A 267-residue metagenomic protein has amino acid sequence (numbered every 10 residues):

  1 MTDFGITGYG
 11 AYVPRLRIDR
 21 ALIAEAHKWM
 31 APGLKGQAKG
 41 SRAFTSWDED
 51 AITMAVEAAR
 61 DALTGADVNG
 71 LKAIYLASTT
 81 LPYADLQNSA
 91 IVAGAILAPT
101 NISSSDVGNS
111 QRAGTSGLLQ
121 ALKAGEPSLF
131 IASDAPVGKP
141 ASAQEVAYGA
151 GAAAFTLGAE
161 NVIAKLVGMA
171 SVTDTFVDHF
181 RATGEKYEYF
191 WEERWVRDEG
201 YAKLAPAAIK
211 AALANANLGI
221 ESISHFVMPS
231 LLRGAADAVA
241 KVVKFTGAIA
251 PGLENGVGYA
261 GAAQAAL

Functional and structural regions predicted by a protein language model:
M1-D3, N69-K72, P99-I102, A124-S128 (+3 more regions): Short coil/turn connectors at secondary-structure junctions
M1-D48, S142-E199, K203, K210: Condensing-enzyme catalytic core mediating Claisen C-C bond formation in acyl metabolism
D3, V56, R60-L63, G158-A260 (+1 more regions): Hydrophobic pocket-lining "lid/loop/helix" segments that shape and contact the acyl-thioester
I6-G8, A62, I74-Y75, V92 (+4 more regions): Buried hydrophobic positions in well-ordered alpha/beta secondary-structure cores of metabolic enzymes
A11-V13, L81, R233: Structural signature of outer-membrane beta-barrel domains
P32-G36, S41-E49, T79-L129, S133 (+2 more regions): Conserved catalytic cysteine-centered active-site region of acyl-thioester-dependent Claisen-condensing enzymes
K39, S46-T64: Active-site-flanking structural segment that lines cofactor/substrate pockets
K72-T80, F226-V227: Short glycine-rich or small-residue beta-strand-to-loop segments that form or flank ligand, phosphate, metal/Fe-S
